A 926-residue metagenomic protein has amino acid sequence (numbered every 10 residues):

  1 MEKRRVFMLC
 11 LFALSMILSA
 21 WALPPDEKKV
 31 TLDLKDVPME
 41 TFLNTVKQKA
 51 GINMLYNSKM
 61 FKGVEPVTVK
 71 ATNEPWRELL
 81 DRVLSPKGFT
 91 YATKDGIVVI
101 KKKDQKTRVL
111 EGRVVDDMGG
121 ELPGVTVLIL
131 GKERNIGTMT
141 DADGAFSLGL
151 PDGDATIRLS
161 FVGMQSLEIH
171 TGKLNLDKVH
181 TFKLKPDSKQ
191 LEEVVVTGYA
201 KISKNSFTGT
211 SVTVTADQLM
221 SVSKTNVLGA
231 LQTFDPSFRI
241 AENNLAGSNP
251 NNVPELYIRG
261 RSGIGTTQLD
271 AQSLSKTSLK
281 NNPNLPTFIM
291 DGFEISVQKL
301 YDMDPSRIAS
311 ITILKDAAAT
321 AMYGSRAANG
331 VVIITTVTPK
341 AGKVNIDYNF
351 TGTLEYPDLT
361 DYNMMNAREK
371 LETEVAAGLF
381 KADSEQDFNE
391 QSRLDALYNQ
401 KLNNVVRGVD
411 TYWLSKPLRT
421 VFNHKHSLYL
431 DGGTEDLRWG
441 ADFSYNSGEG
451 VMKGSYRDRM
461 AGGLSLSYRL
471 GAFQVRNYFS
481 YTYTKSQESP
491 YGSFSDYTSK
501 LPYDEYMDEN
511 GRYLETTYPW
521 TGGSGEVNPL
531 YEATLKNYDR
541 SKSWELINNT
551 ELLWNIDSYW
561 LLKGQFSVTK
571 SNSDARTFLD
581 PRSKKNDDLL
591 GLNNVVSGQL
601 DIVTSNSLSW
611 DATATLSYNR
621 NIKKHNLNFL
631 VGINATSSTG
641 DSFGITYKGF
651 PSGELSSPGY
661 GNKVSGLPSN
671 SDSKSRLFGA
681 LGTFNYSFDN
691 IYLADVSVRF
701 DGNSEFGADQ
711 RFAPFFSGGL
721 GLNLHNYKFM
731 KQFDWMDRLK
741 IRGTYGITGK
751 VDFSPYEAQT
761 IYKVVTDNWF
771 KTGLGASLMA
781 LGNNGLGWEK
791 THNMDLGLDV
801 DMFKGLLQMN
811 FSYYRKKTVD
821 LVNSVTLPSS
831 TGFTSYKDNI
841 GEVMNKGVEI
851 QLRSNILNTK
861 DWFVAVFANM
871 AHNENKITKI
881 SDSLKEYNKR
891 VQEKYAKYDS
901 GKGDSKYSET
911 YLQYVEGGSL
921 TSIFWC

Functional and structural regions predicted by a protein language model:
K29-K35, T68-T72, R113-D117, T210-F234 (+5 more regions): Short, polar/charged loop or turn motifs at beta-strand boundaries
L43, K47-A50, K87, T93-K132 (+3 more regions): Short, acidic, small-residue-rich periplasmic hinge/interaction motif at the N-terminus of Gram-negative outer-membrane
K132-A145: Short, acidic Ser/Thr/Gly-rich low-complexity loop/linker segments typical of extracellular and cell-surface proteins
F146-G149, G229, L274-K280, P286 (+1 more regions): Short acidic/polar hinge/loop motifs at secondary-structure boundaries that mediate gating or recognition
T213, V222, F234-Y257, I264-P286 (+5 more regions): Residues embedded in well-ordered regular secondary structure
N349-N404, D838, L857-C926: Conserved small-residue
L414-S489, S499-D508, S543-N549: Transmembrane beta-barrel wall of Gram-negative outer-membrane proteins
H424, R459, S465-Y483, G522-L579 (+1 more regions): Extracellular/periplasmic, surface-exposed regions of secreted and cell-surface proteins
